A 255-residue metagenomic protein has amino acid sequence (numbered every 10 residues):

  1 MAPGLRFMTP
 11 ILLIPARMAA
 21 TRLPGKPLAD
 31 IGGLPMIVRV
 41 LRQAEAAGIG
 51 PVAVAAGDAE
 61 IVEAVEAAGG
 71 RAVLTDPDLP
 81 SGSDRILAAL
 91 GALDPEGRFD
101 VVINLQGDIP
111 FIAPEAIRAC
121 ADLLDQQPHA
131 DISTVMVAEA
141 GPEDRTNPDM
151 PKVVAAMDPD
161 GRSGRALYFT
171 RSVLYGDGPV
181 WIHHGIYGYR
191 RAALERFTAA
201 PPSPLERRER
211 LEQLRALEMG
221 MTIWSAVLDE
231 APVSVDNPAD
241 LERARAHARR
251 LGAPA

Functional and structural regions predicted by a protein language model:
M1-F7: N-terminal amphipathic/basic-hydrophobic helices that include classical n-h-c signal peptides and signal-anchor
F7, V180-A255: Conserved alpha/beta core of the MobA/IspD/sugar-nucleotide pyrophosphorylase nucleotidyltransferase superfamily
F7-A56: N-terminal glycine-rich phosphate-binding loop and ensuing alpha1 helix
I49, G97-F99, Q127-A130, M221: Short, high-confidence coil segments that cap the C-terminus of an alpha-helix and link into the following beta-strand
A53, A59-D122: Short phosphate-binding loop-to-helix
A56-G57, I112, Y189, D236: A conserved hydrophobic position in a structured secondary element of the catalytic/binding core that shapes
I112-S203: Conserved core of the sugar-phosphate nucleotidyltransferase
